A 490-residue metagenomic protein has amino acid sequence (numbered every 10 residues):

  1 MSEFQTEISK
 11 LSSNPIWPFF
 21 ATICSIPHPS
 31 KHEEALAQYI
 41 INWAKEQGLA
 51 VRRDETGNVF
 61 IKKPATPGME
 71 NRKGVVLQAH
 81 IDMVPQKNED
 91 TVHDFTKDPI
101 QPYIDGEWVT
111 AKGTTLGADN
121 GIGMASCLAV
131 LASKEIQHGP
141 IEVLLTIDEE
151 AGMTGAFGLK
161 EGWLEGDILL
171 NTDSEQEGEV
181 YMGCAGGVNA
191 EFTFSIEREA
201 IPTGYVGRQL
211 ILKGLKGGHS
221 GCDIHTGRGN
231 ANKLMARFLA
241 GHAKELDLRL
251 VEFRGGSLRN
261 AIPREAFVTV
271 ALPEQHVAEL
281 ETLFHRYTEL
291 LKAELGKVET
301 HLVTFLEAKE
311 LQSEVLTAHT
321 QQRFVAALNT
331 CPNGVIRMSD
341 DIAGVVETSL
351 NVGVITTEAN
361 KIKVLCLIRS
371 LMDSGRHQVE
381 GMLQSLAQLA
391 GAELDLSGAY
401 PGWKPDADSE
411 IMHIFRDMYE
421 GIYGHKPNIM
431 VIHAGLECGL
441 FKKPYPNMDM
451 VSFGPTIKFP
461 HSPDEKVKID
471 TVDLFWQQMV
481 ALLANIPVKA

Functional and structural regions predicted by a protein language model:
S2-E107: Acidic/His- and Gly-rich active-site-bordering loop/insert found across diverse amide/peptide-bond hydrolases
I8, S13, D340, E347-N360 (+3 more regions): Zn-dependent metallopeptidase/amidohydrolase metal-coordination segment
P27, E107-T110, E150, F157-R369: Midchain, well-structured core segments that form catalytic/ion-binding scaffolds
M69-A151, A156-D167, Q321, N329-S339 (+2 more regions): Active-site metal-coordination/substrate-binding segment of hydrolases, especially metallo-dependent peptidases
I81-M83, W108, L144-G152, S174-E177 (+3 more regions): Acidic, glycine-rich active-site loops and adjacent beta-strand->loop/helix elements that engage anionic groups
G162, R228-E245, E274-V277, R323-N329 (+4 more regions): His/Asp/Glu-rich mid-to-C-terminal helical/loop segments that flank catalytic regions of hydrolases
D223, N230-N232, A236-F253, P405-M448: Active-site-adjacent substrate-binding region of metalloamidase/peptidase-like peptide-processing proteins
V345-A434: Substrate-recognition/cap regions that form aromatic- and gly/pro-loop-enriched pockets for small-molecule ligands
